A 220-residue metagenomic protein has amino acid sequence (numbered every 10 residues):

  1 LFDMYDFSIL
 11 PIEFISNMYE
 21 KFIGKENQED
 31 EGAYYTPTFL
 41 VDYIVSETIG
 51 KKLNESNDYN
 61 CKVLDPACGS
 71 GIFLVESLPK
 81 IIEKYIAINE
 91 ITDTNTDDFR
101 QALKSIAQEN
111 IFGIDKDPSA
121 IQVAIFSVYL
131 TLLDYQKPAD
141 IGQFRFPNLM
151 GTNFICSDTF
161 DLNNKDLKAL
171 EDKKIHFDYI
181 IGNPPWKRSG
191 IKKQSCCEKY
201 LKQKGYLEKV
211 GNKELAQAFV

Functional and structural regions predicted by a protein language model:
L1-G24: Long recognition/docking surfaces used for binding and targeting
N27-V220: SAM-dependent methyltransferase catalytic region
